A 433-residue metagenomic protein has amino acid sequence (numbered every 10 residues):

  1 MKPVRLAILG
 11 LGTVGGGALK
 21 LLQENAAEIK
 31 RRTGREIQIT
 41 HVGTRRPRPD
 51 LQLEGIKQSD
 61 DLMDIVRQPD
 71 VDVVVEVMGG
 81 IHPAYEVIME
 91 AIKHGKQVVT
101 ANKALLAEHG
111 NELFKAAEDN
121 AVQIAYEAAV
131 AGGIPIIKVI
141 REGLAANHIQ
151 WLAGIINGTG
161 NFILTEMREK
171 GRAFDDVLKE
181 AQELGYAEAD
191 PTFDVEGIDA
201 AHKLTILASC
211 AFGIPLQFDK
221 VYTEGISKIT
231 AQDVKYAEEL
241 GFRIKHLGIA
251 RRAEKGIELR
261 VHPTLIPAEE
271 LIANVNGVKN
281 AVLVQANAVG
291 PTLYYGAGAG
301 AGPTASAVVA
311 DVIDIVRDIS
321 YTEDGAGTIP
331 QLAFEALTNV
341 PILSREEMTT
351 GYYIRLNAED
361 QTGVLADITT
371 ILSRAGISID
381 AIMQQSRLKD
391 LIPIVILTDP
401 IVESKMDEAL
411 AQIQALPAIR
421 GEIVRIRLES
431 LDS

Functional and structural regions predicted by a protein language model:
M1-H94: N-terminal glycine-/serine-/threonine-rich beta1-alpha1-beta2 phosphate-ribose binding loop of Rossmann-like
R45-P47, K103-A104, N111, A128-A131 (+3 more regions): Short, ordered loop/turn segments at secondary-structure junctions
A84-H94, K103-R141: Rossmann-fold NAD(P)-binding glycine/threonine-rich loop
Q97-V99, I379: A short hydrophobic/small-residue beta-strand
E118-D199, I206: Rossmann-like NAD(P)H-binding beta-loop-alpha module
V177-N274, K279-A281, G300: Substrate-binding/catalytic subdomain of NAD(P)-dependent oxidoreductase enzymes
A273-E323: Gly/His-enriched, cation/cofactor- and phosphate-binding structural elements
A307, V312, V316-S433: A conserved regulatory-domain signal marking ACT and ACT-like small-molecule sensing domains and adjacent regulatory
